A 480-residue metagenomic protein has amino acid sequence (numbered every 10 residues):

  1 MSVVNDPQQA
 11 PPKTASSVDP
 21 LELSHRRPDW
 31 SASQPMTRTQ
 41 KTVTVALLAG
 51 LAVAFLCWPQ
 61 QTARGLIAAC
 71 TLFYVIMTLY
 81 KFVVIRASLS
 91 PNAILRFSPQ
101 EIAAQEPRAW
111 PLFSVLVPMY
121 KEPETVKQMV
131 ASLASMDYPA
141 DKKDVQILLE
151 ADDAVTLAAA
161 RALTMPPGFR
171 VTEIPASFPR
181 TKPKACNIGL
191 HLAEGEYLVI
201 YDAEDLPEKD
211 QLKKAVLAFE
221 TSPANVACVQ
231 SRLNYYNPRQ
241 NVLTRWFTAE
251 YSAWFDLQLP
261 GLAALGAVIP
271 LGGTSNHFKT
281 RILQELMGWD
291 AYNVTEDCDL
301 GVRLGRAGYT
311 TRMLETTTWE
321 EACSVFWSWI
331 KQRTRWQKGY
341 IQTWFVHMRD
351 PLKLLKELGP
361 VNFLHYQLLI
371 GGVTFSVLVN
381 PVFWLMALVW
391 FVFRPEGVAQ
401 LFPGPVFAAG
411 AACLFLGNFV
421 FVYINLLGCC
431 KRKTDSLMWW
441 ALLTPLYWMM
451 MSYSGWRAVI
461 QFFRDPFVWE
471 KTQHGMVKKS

Functional and structural regions predicted by a protein language model:
A52-P99, A103-Q105, L368-R464: Membrane-embedded multi-pass helical conduit in multi-pass membrane proteins, especially envelope-biosynthetic
L79-K142: N-terminal signal-anchor transmembrane helix
P111-S114, D144, Q284, D299: Cell-envelope/extracellular polymer assembly enzymes that use nucleotide-activated donors
A134-S177: Acidic donor-binding segment of Leloir-type glycosyltransferases
A162-Y197, K209-V294, T334-F345: Long helical/loop segments within the catalytic core of UDP-sugar-dependent glycosyltransferases, especially the large
D202-L206, W289-Y292, L304: The conserved acidic donor/metal-binding loop of glycosyltransferases
V294-L300: Acidic donor-binding loop at a coil-to-helix junction in glycosyltransferase catalytic cores that engages
G301-W319: Catalytic donor-sugar/metal-binding loop of nucleotide-sugar-dependent glycosyltransferases
